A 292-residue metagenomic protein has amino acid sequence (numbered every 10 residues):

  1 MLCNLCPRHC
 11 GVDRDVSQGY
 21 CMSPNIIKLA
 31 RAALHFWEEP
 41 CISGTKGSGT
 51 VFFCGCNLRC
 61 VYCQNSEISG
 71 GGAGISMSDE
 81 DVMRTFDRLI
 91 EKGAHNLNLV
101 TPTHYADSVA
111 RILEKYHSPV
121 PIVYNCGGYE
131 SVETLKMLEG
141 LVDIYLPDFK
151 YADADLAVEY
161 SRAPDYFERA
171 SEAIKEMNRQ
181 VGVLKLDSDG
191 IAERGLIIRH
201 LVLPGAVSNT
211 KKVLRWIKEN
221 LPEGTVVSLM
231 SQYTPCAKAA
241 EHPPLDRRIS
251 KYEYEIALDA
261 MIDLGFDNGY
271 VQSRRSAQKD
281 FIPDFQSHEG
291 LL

Functional and structural regions predicted by a protein language model:
M1-Q18, G182-L292: Auxiliary Fe-S-binding modules of radical SAM enzymes
L2-N57, V61, N65-G72, D284-E289: N-terminal [4Fe-4S]-dependent radical SAM core
H35-W37, D81-M83, C126: Short acidic (Asp/Glu) patches
C54, C60-H95: Glycine-rich active-site/cofactor-binding loop and its immediate structural neighborhood
G70-A73, L99, G269-Q272: Residue-level detector of family-conserved "landmark" positions at structurally sensitive sites
I75, D79, A163, F167 (+1 more regions): Flexible, glycine- and charge-enriched loops at secondary-structure boundaries
S78, H104-Y105, S276-A277: Positions that flank functional sites
R84-P243: Conserved AdoMet/S-adenosylmethionine-binding subsite of the radical SAM
